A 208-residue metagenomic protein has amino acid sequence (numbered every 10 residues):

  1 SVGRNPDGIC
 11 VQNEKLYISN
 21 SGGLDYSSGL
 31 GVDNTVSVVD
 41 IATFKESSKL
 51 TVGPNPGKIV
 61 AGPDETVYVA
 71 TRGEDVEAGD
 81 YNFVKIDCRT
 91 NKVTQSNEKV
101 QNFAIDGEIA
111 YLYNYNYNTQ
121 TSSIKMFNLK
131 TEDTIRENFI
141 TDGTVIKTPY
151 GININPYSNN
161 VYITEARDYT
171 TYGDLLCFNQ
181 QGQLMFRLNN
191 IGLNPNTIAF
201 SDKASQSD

Functional and structural regions predicted by a protein language model:
S1-D208: Predominantly soluble domains enriched in secretory-pathway, periplasmic, or organellar proteins
